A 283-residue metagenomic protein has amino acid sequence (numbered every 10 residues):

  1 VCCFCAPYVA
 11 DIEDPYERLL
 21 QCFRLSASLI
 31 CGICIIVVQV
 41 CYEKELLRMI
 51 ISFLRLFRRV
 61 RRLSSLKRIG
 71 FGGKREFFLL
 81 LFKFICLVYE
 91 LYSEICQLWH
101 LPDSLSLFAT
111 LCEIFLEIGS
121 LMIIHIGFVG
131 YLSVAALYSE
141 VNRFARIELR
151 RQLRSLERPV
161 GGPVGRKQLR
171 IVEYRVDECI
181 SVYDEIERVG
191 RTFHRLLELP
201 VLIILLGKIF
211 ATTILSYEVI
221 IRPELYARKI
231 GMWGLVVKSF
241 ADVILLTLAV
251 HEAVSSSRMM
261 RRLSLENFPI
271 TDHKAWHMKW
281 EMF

Functional and structural regions predicted by a protein language model:
V1-S255, P269, A275-F283: Membrane-embedded alpha-helical segments and the immediately adjacent membrane-proximal loops of multi-pass integral
R261-I270: Helix-loop-helix connectors at the membrane interface of multi-pass transporters/channels
